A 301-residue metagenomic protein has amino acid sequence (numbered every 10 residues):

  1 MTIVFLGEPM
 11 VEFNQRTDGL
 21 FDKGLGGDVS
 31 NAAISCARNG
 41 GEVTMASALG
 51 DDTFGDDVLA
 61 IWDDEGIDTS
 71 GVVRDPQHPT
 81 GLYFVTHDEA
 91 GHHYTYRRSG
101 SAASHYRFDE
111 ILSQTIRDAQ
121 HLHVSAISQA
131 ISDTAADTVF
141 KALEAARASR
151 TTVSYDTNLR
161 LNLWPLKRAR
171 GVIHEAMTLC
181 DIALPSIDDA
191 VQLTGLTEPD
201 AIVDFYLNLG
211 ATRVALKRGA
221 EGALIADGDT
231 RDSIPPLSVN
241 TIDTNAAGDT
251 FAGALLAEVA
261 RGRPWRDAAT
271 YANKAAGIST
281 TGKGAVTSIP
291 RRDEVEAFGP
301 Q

Functional and structural regions predicted by a protein language model:
M1, E144-A145, G195, P199-Q301: Conserved phosphate-binding/catalytic region of the ribokinase-like
M1-I67, I242: Glycine-rich phosphate/adenosyl-contacting loop at the front of the ribokinase-like
I3, E42-V43, T69, V153 (+2 more regions): Hydrophobic anchor at the start of a short beta-strand that flanks the dinucleotide cofactor-binding loop
P9, T157, T250: Active-site metal-binding loops of divalent metal-dependent hydrolases
F13, E42-A126, A297-Q301: Conserved N-terminal subdomain of the carbohydrate kinase-like
H121, I127-D204, E221-A223: Conserved beta-alpha-beta core of the PfkB/ribokinase-like small-molecule kinase fold
